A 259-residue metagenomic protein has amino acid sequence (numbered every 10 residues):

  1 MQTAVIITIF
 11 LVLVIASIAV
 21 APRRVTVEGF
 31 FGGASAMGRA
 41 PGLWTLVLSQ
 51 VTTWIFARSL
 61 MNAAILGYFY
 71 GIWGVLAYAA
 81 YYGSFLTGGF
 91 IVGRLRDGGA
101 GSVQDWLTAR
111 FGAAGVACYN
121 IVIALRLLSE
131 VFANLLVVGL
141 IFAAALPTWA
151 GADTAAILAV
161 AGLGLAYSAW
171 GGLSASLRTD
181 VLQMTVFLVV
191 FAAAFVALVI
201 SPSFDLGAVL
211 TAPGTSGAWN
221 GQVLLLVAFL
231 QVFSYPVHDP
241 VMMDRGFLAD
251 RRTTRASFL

Functional and structural regions predicted by a protein language model:
M1-L60, S168-S174, M184, V190 (+1 more regions): Membrane-interface "cap" regions at the ends of multi-pass membrane proteins
F10, Q50-T53, Y81-F85, A124-L127 (+2 more regions): Residue-level recognition of pore/gate-forming positions within transmembrane alpha-helices of multi-pass
S17, V75-A169, A228-S234: Helix-loop-helix module between adjacent transmembrane segments
G29, A100-T108, G171-V181, V237-L259: Hydrophobic, small-residue-rich membrane helices and short re-entrant helix-turn-helix hairpins that build
G32, W149-D153, A192-F233: Helix-loop-helix junctions that connect adjacent transmembrane segments in multi-pass membrane transporters
G32-A100, L230, M242-L259: Membrane-interface helix-loop-helix modules in multi-pass membrane proteins
A40-Q50, R110-N120, Q183-A197, L259: Small-residue-rich segments of transmembrane alpha-helices in multi-pass membrane proteins, especially helix faces
A124-F132, V186-A197, L226-P236, R251-L259: Selective recognition of specific alpha-helical transmembrane segments in multi-pass small-molecule
